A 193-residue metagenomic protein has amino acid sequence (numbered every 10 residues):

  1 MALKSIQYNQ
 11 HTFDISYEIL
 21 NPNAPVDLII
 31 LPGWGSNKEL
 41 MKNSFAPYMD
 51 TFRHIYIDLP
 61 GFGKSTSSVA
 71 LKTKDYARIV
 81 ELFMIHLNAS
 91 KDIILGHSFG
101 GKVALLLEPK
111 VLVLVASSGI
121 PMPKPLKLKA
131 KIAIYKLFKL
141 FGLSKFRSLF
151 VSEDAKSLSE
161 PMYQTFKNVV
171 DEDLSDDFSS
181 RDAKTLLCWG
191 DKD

Functional and structural regions predicted by a protein language model:
M1-L28, M49-F52, S90, K156: Alpha/beta-hydrolase fold catalytic core
E18-K64: Conserved HGGG/HGGXW glycine-rich cap/lid loop of the alpha/beta-hydrolase fold
I29-G33, A116, W189: The conserved beta1-alpha1 loop
G33-S36, S98, S118: Active-site glycine-rich loops that stabilize anionic/oxyanionic intermediates across multiple enzyme folds
I55-I93: Active-site loop/oxyanion-hole signature of alpha/beta-hydrolase fold enzymes
V69, K102-F141: Flexible "cap/lid" loop of the alpha/beta hydrolase fold
S148-D176: Hydrophobic, aromatic-rich cap/lid helix
S180-R181, L187-W189, D193: Short beta-strand/loop motif that positions the catalytic acidic residue of the alpha/beta-hydrolase fold
